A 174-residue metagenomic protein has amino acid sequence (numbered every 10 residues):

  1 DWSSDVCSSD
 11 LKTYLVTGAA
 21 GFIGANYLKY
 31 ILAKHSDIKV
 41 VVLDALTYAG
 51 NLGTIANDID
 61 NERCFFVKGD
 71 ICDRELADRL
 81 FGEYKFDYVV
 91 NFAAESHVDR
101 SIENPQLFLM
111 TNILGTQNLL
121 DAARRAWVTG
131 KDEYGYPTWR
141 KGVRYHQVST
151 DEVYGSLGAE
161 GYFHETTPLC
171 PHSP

Functional and structural regions predicted by a protein language model:
S4-P174: N-terminal Rossmann-like NAD(P)+-binding domain of SDR-like oxidoreductases, especially those catalyzing
